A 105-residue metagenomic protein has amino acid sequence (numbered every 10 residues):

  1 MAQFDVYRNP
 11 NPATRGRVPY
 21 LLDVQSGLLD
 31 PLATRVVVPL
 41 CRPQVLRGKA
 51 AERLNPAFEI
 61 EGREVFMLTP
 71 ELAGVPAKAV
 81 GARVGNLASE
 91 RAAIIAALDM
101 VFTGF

Functional and structural regions predicted by a protein language model:
M1, T14-R15, R91: Onset of an N-terminal alpha helix
M1-N9: Short coil-to-beta transition motif at edge beta-strands of beta-rich domains
A2, N55, P70: Localized chelating/binding microdomains that coordinate divalent metal ions or stabilize phosphate-bearing
V6, T14-A57: Compact nucleic-acid interaction/catalytic patches
R8-N11, F105: Short helix-to-loop capping/linker segments positioned immediately adjacent to catalytic or ligand/cofactor-binding
A13, P43-Q44, E64, A73: Residues that cap or initiate secondary-structure elements
F58-F105: C-terminal terminal-subdomain/extension
